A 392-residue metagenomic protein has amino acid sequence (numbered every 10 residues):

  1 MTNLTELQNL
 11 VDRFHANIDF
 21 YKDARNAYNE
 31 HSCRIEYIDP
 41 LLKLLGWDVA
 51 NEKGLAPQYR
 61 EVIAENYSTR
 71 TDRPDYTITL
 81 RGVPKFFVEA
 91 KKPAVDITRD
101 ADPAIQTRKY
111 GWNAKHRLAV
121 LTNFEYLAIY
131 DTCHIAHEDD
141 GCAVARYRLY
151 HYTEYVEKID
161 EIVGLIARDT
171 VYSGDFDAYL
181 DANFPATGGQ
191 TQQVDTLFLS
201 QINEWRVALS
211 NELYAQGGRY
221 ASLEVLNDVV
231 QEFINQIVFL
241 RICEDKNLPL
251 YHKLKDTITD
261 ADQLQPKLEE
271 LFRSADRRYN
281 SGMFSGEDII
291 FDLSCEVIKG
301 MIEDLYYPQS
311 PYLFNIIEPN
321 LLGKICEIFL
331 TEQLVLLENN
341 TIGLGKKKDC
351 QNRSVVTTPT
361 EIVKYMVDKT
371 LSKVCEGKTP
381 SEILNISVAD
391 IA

Functional and structural regions predicted by a protein language model:
M1-A24, K92, V163-A392: Preference for the N-terminal adenyl/adenosyl cofactor-binding alpha/beta module
M1-L118, Y126-A167, V171-A182, T196 (+1 more regions): A short, conserved, highly charged catalytic patch centered on acidic carboxylates
N123: Short, small/polar-rich loop/turn modules that mediate ligand/substrate recognition or access, typified
